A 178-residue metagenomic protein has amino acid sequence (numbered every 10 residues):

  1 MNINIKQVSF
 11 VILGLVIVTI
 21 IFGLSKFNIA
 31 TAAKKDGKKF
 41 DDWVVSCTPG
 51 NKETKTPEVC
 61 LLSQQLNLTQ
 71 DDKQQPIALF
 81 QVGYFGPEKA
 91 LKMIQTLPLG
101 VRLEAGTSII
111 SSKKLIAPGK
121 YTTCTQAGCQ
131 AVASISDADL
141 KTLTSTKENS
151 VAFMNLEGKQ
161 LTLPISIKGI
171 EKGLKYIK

Functional and structural regions predicted by a protein language model:
N2-G14, V18-K178: A generic "folded-domain core" signal
